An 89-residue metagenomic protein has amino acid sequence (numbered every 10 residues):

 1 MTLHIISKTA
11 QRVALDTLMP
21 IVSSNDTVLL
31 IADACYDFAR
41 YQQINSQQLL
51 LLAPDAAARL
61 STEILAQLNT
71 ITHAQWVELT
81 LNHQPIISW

Functional and structural regions predicted by a protein language model:
M1, N25, S46, H83-Q84: A general structural motif
M1-I5, S24-L29, R59-T62: Short, basic, glycine/proline-bearing loop/turn elements
T2-L15: Short, glycine-rich nucleotide/cofactor-binding loops
V13, C35-R40, A57-S61: Short, charged/polar "capping" segments at the starts of alpha-helices and the immediately preceding loops
P20-S24, Y41-S46: Short, conserved loop/helix-junction motifs that constitute active-site signature segments in enzyme catalytic cores
I21-D37: Short, flexible N-terminal segments of the mature chain
V28-D33, Q48-D55: Short internal beta-strands
T62-W89: C-terminal structural segments of small proteins and small subunits
